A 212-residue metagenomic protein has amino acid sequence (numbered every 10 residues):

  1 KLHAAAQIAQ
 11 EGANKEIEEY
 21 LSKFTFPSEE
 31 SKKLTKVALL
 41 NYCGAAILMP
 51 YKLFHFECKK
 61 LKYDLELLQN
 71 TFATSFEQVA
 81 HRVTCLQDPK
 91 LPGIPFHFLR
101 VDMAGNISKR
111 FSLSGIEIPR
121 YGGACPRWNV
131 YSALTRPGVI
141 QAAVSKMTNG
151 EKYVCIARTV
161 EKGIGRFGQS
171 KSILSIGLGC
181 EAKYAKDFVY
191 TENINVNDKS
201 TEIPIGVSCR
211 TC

Functional and structural regions predicted by a protein language model:
K1-T211: Conserved binding/catalytic microenvironments
